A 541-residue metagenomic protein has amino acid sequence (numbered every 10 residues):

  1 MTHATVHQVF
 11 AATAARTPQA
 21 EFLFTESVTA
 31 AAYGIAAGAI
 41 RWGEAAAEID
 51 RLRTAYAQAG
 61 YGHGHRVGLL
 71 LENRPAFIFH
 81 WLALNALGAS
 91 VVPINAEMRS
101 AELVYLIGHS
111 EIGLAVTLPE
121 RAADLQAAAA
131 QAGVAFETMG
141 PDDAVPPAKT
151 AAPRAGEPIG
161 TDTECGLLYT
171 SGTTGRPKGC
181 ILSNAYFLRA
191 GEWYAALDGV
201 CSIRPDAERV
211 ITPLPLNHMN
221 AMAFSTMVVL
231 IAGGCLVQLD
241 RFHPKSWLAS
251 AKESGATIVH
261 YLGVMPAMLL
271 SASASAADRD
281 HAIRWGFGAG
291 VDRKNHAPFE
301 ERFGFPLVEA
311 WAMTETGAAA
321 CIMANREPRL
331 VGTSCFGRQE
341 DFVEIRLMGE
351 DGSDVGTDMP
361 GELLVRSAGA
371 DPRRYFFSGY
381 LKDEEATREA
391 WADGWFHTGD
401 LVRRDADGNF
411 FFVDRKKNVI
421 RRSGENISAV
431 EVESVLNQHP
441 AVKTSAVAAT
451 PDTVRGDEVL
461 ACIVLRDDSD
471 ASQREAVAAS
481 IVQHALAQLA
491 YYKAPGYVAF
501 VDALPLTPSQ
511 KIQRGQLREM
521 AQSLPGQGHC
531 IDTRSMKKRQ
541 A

Functional and structural regions predicted by a protein language model:
T2, F22-R74, I78-L82, R99-V104 (+1 more regions): Conserved AMP-binding/adenylate-forming core of the ANL superfamily
Q8-A11, Q58-A59, L82, A86-P147 (+2 more regions): Structural core segment of the AMP-binding/adenylate-forming
E26-G38, E120-T161, R176-P177, L188: ANL superfamily adenylate-forming
Y56-Y61, H65, A152-D162, L167-T212 (+1 more regions): Conserved adenylate-forming
M98, A115, D354, V365-S367 (+5 more regions): AMP-binding/adenylate-forming catalytic core of the ANL superfamily
L188-R209, N217-T257: Conserved AMP-binding/adenylation subdomain of ANL enzymes
I231, E253-Y261, L270-L330, E344 (+1 more regions): Gly/Ser/Thr-rich phosphate-binding loop
A487-K511, I531-Q540: AMP-binding/adenylate-forming catalytic domain of the ANL superfamily
